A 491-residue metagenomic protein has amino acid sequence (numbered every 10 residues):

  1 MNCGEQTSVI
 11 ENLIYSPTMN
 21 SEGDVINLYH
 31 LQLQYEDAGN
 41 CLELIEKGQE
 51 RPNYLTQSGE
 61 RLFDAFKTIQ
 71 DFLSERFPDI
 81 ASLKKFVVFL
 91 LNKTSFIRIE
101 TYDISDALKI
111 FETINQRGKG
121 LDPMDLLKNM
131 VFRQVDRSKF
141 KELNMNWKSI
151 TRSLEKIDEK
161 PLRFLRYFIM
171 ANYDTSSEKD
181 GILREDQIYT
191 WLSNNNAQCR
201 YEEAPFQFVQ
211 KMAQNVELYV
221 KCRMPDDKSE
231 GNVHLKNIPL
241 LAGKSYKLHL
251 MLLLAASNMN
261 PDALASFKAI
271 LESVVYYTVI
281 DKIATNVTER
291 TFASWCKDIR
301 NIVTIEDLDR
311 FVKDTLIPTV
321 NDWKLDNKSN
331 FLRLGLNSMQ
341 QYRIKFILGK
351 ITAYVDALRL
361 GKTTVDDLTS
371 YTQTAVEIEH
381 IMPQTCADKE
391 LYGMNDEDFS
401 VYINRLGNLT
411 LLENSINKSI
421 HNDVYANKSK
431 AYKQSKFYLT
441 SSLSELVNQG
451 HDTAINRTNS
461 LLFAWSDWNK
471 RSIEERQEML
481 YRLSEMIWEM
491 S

Functional and structural regions predicted by a protein language model:
N2-C3, T113-Q116, G120, F132-R137 (+9 more regions): Short, well-ordered loop/turn and helix-capping segments at boundaries between secondary-structure elements and domains
N2-T175, S435-K436, S442-L446, W465-E489: Glycine- and hydrophobic-rich flexible loops that cap the catalytic core of alpha/beta enzyme folds
C3-P17, L126-M130, E185, D262-Y276 (+2 more regions): Short alpha-helical "patches" and their helix-cap loops
I80-K84, T94-S95, I150, L235-P239 (+2 more regions): Short alpha-helical segments and helix-capping/turn motifs at coil-helix boundaries
F86-L91, I99-D106, K139, I238-Y246 (+5 more regions): Secondary-structure capping and boundary motifs in well-ordered enzyme cores
S95, Q116, M124-K350: A cross-family structural signal marking well-folded subdomains
D262-I270, V274-I283, K430-S491: C-terminal, well-folded lobe of enzymatic/effector domains
D309-S441, E445-V447, I473-R476, Y481 (+1 more regions): Betabetaalpha-Me/HNH-type nuclease active-site subdomain
